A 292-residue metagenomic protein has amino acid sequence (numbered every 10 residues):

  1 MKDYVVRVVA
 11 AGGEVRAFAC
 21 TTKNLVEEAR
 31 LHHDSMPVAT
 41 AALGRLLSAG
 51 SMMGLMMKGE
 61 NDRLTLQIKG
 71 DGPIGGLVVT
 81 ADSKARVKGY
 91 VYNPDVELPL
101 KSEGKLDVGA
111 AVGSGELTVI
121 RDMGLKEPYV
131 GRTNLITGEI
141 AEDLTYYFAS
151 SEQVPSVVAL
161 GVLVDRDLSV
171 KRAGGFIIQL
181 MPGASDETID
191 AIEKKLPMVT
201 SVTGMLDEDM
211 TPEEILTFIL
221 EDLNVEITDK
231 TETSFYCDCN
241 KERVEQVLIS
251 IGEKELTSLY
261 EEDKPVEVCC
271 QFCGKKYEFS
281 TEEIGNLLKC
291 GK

Functional and structural regions predicted by a protein language model:
M1-D229: Interaction interfaces in information-processing and related assembly proteins
P197-K292: Cys/His-clustered metal-coordination modules, chiefly Zn-binding fingers
